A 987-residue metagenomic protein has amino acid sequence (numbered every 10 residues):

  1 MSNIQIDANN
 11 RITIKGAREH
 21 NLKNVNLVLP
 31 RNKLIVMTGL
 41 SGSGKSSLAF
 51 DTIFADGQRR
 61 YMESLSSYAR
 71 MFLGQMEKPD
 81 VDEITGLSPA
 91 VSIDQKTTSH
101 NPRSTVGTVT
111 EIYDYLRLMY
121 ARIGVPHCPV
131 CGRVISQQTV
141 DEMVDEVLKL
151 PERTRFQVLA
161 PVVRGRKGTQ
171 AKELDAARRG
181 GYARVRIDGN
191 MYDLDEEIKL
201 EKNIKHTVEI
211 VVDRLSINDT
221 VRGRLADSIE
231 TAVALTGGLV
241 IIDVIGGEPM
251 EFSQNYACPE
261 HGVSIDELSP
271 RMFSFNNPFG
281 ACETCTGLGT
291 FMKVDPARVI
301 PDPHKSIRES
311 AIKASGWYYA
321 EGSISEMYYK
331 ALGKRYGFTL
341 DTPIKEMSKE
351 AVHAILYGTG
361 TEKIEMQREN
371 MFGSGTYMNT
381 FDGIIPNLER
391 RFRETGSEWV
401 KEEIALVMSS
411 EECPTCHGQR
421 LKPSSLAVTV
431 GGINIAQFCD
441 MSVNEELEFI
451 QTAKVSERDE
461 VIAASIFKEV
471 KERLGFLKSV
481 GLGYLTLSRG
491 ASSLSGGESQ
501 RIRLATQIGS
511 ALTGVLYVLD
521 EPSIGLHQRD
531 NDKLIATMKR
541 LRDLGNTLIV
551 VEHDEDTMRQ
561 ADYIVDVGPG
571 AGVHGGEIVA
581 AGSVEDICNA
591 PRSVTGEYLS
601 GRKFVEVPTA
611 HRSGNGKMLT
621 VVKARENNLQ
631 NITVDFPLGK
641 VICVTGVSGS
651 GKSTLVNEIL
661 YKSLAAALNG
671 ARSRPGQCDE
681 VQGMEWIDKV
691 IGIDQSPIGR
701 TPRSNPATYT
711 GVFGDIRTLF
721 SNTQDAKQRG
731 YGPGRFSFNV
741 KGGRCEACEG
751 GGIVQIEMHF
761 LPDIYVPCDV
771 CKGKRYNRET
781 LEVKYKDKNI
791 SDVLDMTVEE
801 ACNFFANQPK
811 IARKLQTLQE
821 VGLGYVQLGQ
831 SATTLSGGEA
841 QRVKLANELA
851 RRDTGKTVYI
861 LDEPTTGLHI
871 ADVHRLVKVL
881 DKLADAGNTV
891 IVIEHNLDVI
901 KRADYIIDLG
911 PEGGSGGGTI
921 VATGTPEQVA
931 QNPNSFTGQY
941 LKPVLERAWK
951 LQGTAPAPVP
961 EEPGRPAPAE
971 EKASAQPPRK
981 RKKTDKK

Functional and structural regions predicted by a protein language model:
M1-K987: Conserved phosphate-binding elements of NTP-dependent enzyme cores
